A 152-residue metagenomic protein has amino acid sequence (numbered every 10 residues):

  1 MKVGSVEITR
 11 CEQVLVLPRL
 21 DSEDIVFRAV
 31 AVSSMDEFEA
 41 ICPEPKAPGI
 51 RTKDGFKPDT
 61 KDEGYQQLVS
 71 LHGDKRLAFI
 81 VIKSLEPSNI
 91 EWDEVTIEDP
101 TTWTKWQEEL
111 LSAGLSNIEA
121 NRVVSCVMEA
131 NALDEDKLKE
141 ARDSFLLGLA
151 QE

Functional and structural regions predicted by a protein language model:
M1-E12: Extended acidic low-complexity intrinsically disordered regions
R10-S22: Short acidic-hydrophobic surface loop/beta-edge motif
E23-E152: Short, surface-exposed, charged amphipathic helix/loop patches that serve as local interaction elements
